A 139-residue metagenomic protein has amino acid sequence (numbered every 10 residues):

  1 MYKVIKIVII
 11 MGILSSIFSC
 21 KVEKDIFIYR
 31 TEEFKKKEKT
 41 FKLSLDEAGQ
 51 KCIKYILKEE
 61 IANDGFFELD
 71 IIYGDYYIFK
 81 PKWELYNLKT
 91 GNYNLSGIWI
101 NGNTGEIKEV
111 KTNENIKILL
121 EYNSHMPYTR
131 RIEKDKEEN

Functional and structural regions predicted by a protein language model:
Y2-I10: Sec-dependent signal peptide recognition, specifically the positively charged N-region followed immediately by
S16-S19: C-terminal motif of bacterial Sec signal peptides marking the signal peptidase cleavage site
K21-E23: Bacterial signal peptide processing site
D25-D70, N123-E138: Short, non-transmembrane alpha-helical segments in secretory-pathway proteins
A62-K111: Exposed beta-strand-loop-beta-strand "reactive/processing" segments of non-cytosolic proteins
K89-G91, I118-S124: A short, polar/proline- and glycine-enriched secondary-structure boundary/capping micro-motif
